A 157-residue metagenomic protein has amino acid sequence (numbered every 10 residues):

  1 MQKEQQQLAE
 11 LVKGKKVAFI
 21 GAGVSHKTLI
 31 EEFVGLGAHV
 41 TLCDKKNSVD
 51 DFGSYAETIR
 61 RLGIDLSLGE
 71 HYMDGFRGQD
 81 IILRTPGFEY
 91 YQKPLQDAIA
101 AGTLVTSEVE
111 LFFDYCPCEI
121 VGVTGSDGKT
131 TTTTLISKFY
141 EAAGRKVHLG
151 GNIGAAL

Functional and structural regions predicted by a protein language model:
M1-S107, L111: N-terminal leader/targeting and accessory segments in enzymes
M73-R77, P86-L157: Phosphate-binding loop of NTP-binding sites
